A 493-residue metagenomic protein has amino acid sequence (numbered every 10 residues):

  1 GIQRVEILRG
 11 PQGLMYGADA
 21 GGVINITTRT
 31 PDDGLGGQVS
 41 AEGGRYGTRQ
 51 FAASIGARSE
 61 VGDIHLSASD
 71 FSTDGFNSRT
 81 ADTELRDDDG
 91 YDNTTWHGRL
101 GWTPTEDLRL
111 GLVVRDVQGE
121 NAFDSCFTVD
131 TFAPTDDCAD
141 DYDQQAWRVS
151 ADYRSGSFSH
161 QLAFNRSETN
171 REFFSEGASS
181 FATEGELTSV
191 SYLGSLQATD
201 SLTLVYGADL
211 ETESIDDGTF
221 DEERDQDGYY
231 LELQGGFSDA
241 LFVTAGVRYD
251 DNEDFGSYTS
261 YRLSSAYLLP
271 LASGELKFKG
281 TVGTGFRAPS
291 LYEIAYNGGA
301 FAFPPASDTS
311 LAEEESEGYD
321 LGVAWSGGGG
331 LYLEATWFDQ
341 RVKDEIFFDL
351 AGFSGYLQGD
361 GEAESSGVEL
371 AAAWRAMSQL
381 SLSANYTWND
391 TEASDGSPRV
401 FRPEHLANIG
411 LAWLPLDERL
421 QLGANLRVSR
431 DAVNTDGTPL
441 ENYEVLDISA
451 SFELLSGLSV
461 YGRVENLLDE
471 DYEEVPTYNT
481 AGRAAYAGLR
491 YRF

Functional and structural regions predicted by a protein language model:
G1-G36: A beta-strand signature from Gram-negative outer-membrane beta-barrel systems, especially the internal plug domain
V5, I24-I26, L66, G280 (+1 more regions): Non-catalytic regulatory/gating segments with a bias toward low-complexity or hydrophobic composition
L14, N25, D32-L35, S40-E42 (+2 more regions): Periplasmic-side early beta-strands and strand-to-turn transitions of outer-membrane beta-barrels
S54-R58, S67, T103-T105, L110 (+3 more regions): Conserved C-terminal beta-signal and adjacent last beta-strands/turns of outer-membrane beta-barrel proteins
G62, A68, T73, D152-S175 (+5 more regions): Membrane-embedded beta-barrel scaffold of Gram-negative outer-membrane proteins
G101-G119, A139-S273, L331-W337, S381-S383: Face-selective signature of the C-terminal outer-membrane beta-barrel domain
Q118-E120, C126-V129, T219-E222, E253-Y258 (+5 more regions): Surface-exposed extracellular loop regions of Gram-negative outer-membrane beta-barrel proteins, predominantly
G236-V243, L333, F338-R341, G359-T435 (+3 more regions): Gram-negative outer-membrane beta-barrel transporters
